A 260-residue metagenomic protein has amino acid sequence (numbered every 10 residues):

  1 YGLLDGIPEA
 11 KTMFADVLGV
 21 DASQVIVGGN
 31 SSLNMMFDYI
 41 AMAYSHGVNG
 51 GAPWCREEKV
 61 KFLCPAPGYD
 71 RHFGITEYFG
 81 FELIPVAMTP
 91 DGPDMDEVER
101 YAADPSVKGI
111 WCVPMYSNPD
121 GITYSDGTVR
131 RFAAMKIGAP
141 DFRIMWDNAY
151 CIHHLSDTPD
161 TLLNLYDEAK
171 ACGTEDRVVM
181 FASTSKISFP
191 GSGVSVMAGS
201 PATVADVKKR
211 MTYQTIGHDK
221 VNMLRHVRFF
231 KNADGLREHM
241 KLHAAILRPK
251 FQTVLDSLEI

Functional and structural regions predicted by a protein language model:
Y1-P140, C151-G173: Conserved core of the PLP fold type I
A10, F14, H243-K250, V254: Alpha-helical packing segments of well-folded alpha/beta enzyme cores
G28, D167-R248, S257: Conserved core segment of the aminotransferase class I/II
F62-P65, Y69, I216-D219, P249-V254: Short, mixed-charge aromatic SLiMs
G109, R143, V179: Hydrophobic "anchor" residues on beta-strands that sit immediately upstream of conserved functional sites
D147-N148: Walker B catalytic acidic pair
